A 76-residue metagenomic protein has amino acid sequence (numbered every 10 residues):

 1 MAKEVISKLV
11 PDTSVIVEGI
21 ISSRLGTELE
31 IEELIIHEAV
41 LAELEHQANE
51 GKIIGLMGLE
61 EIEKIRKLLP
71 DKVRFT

Functional and structural regions predicted by a protein language model:
A2-T76: Active-site-proximal, substrate-binding regions of enzyme catalytic domains and RNA-binding/basic surfaces
